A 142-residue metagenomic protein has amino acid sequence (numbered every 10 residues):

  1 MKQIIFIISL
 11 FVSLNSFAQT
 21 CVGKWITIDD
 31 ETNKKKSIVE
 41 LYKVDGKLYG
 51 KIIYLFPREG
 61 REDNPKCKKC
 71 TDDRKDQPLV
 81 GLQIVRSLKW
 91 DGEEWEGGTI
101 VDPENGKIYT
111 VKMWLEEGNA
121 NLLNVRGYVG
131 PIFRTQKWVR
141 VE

Functional and structural regions predicted by a protein language model:
M1-I4: Positively charged n-region of N-terminal signal peptides that target proteins for export
S13-N15: N-terminal signal peptide c-region/cleavage motif recognized by signal peptidases
A18-Q19: Boundary of Sec targeting at the N-terminus
D29, K34-E104, I108-Y109: Central antiparallel beta-sheet cores of small beta-barrel/beta-sandwich binding domains
D102-P103, W114, G118, L123-R134: Short, exposed beta-strand-loop hairpins at the edges of beta-sheets in extracellular/periplasmic proteins
V141-E142: Short, solvent-exposed mixed-charge patches
